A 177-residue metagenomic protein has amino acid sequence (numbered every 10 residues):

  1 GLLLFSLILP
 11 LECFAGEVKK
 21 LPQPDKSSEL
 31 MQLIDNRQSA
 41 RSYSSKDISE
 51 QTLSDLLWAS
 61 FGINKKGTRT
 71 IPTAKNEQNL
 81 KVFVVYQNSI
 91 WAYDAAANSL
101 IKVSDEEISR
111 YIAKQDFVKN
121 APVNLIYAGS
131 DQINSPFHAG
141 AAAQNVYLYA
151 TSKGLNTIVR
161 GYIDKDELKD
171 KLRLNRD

Functional and structural regions predicted by a protein language model:
G1-P10: Bacterial N-terminal signal peptides
L9-L11, T52, A142: Generic detector of short, well-ordered, non-transmembrane alpha-helical segments enriched in hydrophobic residues
F14-A121: N-terminal amphipathic, basic helical "cap/leader" segment at the start of enzyme domains
R37, L56, V82, V123-D170: Small-aliphatic-rich amphipathic alpha-helix that forms the alpha element of a beta-alpha
R173-D177: A glycine-rich helix N-cap at a beta->alpha junction
